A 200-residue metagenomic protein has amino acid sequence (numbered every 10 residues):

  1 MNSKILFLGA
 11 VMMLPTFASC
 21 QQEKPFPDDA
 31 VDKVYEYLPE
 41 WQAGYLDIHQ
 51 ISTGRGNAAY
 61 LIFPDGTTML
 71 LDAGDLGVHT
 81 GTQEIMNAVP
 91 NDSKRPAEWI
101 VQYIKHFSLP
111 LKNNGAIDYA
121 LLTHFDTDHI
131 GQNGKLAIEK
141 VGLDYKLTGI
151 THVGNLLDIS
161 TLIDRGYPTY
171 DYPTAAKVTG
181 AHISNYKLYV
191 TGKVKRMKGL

Functional and structural regions predicted by a protein language model:
M1-N2: N-terminal secretory signal peptides that target proteins for export/translocation
I5-L14: Sec-dependent N-terminal signal peptides
T16-S19: C-terminal motif of bacterial Sec signal peptides marking the signal peptidase cleavage site
Q22-D47, T53-G54, Y103-H106, K112-Y119 (+1 more regions): Flexible, acidic/histidine-containing loops and adjacent segments that form or flank the divalent-metal
P39-Y119: Conserved beta-strand hairpin/beta-sheet module of binuclear metal-dependent hydrolase folds, prominently
H124-H129: Histidine-centered divalent metal-coordination motifs
